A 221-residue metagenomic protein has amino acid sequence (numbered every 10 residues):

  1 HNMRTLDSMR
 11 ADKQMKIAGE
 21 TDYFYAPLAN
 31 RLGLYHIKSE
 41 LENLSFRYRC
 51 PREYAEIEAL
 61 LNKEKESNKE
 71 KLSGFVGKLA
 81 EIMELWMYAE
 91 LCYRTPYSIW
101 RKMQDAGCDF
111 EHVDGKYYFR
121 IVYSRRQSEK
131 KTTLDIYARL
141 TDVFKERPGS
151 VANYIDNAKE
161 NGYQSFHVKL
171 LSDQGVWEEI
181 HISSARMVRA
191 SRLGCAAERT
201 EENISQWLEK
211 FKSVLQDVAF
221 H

Functional and structural regions predicted by a protein language model:
N2-H221: Nucleic-acid processing machinery
